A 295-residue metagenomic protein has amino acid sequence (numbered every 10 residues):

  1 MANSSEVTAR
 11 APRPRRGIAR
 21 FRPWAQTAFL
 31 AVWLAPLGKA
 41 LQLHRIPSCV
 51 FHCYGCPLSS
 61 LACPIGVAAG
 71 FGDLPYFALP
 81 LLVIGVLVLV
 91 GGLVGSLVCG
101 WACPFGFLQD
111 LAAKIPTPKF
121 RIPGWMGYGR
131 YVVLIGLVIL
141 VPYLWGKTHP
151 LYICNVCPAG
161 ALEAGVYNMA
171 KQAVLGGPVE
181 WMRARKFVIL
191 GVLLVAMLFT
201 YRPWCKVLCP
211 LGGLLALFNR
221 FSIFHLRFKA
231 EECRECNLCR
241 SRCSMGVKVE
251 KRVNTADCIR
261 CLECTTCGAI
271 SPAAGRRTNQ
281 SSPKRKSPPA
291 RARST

Functional and structural regions predicted by a protein language model:
M1-E250, A256-T295: Non-ligating segments of multi-cofactor redox enzymes
